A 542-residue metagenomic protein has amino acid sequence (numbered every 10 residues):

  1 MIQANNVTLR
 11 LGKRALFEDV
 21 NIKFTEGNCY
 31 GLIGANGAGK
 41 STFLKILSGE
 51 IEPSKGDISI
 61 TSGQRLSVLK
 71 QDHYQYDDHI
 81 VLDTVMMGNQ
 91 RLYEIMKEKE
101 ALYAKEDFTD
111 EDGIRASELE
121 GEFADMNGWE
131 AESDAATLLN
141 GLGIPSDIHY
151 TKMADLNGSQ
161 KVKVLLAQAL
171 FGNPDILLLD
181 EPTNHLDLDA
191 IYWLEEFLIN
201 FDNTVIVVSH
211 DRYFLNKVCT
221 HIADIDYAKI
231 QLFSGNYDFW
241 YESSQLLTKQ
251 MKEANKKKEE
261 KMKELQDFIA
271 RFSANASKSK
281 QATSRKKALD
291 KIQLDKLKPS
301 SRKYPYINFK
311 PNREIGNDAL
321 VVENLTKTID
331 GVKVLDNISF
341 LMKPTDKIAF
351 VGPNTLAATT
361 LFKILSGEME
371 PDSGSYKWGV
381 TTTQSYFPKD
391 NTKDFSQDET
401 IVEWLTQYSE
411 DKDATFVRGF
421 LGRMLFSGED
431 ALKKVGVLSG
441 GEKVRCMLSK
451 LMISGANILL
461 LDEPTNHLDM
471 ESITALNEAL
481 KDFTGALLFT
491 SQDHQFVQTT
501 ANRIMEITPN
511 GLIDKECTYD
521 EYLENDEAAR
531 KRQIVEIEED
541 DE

Functional and structural regions predicted by a protein language model:
M1-N255, F309-E542: ABC ATP-binding cassette signature C-motif
T25-E26, S277-K280, S301-R302, P344: Short low-complexity stretches enriched in small and charged residues
Y103, Y241, A270-S273, S277 (+1 more regions): A structural signal for long alpha-helical coiled-coils and helix-turn connectors that form the cytosolic signaling
G113-A116, L186-D187, T283-Q293: Extended non-transmembrane interhelical loops and adjacent amphipathic helices of multipass membrane proteins
A136-L142, D267-R271, K287-I292: Short amphipathic coiled-coil heptad-repeat segments
M251-L265, R271, K278-K287, K303 (+1 more regions): ABC ATPase nucleotide-binding domains
R285-K303, K347: ABC transporter TMD-NBD coupling linker
K298-E314: Short, flexible cytosolic linker that couples an ABC transmembrane/permease module to its adjacent nucleotide-binding
